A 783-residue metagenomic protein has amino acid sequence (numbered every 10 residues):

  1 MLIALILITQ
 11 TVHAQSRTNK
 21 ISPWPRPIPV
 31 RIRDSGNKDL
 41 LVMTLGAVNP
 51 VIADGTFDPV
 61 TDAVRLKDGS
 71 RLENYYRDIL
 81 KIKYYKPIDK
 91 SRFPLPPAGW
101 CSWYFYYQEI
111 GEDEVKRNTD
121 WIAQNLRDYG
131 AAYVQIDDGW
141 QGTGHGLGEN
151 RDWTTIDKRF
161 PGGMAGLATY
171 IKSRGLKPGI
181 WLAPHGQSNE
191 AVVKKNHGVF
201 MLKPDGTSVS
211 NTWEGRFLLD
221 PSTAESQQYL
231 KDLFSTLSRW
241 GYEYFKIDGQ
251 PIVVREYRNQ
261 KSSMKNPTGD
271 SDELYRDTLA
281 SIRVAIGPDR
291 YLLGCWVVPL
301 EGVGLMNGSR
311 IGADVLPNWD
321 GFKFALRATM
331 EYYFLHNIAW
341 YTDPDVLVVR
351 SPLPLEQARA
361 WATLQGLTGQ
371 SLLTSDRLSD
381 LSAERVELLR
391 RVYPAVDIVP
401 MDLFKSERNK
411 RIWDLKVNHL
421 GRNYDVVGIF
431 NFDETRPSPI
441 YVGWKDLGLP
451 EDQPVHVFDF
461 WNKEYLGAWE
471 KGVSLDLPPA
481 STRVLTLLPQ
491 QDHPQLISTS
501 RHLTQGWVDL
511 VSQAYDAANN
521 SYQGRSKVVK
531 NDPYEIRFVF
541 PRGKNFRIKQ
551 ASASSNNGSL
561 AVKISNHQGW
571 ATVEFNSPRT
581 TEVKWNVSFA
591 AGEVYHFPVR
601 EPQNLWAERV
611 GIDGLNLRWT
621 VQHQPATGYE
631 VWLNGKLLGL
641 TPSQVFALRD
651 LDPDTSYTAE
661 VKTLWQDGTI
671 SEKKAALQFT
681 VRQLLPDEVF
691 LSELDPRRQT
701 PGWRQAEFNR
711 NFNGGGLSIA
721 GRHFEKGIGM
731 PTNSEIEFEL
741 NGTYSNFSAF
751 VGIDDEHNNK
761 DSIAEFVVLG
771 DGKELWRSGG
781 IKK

Functional and structural regions predicted by a protein language model:
Q15-Y133, Y244: Carbohydrate-recognition beta-sandwich/jelly-roll modules in extracellular/periplasmic carbohydrate-active proteins
P96, W100, Q108-K231, S235 (+1 more regions): Aromatic-lined carbohydrate-binding/catalytic grooves of carbohydrate-active enzymes
K194-A224, Q228, D232, D272-A383 (+1 more regions): Glycan-recognition surfaces
Q365-T368, L373, E407-L449, T486-L488 (+1 more regions): Carbohydrate-binding surface patches
W469-W507, H567-Y595: C-terminal beta-strand-rich structural cap/linker in extracellular carbohydrate-active enzymes
V594-H623, P653, S671-Q683: Pro/Thr/Ser/Gly-rich low-complexity, intrinsically disordered linker/stalk tracts
R600, T680-K783: Gly-Asp-aromatic-enriched flexible segments
L648-D667: Beta-strand-rich modules
